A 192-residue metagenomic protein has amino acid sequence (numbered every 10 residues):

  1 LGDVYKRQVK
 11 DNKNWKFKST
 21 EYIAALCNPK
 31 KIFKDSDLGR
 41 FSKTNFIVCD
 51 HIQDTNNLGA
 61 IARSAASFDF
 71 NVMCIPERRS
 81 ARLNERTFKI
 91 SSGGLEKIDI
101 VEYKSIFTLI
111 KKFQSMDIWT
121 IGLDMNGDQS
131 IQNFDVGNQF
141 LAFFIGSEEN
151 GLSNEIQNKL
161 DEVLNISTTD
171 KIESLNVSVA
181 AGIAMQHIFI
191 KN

Functional and structural regions predicted by a protein language model:
L1-Y5: Short, small-residue-biased leader/transition segments that mark boundaries at the very start of proteins
R7-R40: Extended, non-globular alpha-helical segments
V9-K16, I32-F33, I106-K111, D128-S130 (+1 more regions): A short acidic, often aromatic-flanked loop/helix-cap motif at beta-alpha or helix-coil junctions that lines enzyme
K10, L38-D128: RNA substrate-binding interface of SAM-dependent RNA methyltransferases
F17-N28, S91-G94, G137-G146: Short basic, glycine-rich beta-strand/loop surfaces that mediate nucleic-acid
A25, A66-S67, K89-G94, N154-N192: Structured adenosyl-cofactor binding patch, chiefly the S-adenosyl-L-methionine
I121-N176: Active-site/ligand-binding-proximal alpha/beta "capping" segment
